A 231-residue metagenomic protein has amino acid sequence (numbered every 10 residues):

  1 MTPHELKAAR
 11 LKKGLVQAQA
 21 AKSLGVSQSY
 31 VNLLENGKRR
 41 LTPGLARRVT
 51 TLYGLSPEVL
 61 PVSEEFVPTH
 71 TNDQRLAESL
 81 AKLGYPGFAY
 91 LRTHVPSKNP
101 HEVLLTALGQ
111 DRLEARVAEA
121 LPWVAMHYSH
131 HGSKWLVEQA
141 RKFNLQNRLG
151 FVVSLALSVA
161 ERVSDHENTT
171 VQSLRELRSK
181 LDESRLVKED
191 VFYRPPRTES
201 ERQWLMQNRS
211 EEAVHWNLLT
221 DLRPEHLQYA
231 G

Functional and structural regions predicted by a protein language model:
H4-S23: Short basic helix-loop element that most often maps to the first helix and adjoining turn of HTH DNA-binding modules
K7-A8, A18, S29-N32, R47: Residues within the helices of the helix-turn-helix
L24-R40, V62-E64: Recognition helix of helix-turn-helix/homeodomain-like DNA-binding domains that insert into the DNA major groove
G44-V59: DNA major-groove recognition helix of helix-turn-helix/homeodomain DNA-binding modules
V67-H130: Helix-turn-helix/homeodomain-like alpha-helical modules used for DNA recognition and transcription-factor dimerization
F143-E176: Small-residue-rich helix-loop
N168-G231: Charge-dense, extended regions
